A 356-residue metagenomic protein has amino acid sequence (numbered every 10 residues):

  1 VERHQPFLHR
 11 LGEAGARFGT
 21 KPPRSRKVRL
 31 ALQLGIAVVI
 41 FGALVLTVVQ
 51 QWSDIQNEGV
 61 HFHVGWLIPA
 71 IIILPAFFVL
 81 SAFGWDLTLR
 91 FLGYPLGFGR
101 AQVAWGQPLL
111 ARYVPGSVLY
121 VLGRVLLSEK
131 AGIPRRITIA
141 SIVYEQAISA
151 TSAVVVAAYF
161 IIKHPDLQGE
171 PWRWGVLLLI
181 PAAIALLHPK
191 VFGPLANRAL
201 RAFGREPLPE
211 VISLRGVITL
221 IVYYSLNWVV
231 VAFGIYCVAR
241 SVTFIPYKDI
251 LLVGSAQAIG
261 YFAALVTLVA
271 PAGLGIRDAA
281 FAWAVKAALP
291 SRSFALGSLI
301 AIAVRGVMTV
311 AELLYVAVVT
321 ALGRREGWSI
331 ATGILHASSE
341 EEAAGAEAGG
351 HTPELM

Functional and structural regions predicted by a protein language model:
V1-G106, I161-L265, A288-M356: Predominantly cytoplasmic-facing regulatory/coupling regions of multi-pass membrane proteins
F98-V103, S117-L122, E129-Q146, S291-A303: Membrane-interface alpha-helices at helix entry/exit sites of multi-pass transporters
Q107-V114, A258-D278: Transmembrane alpha-helix interface/packing and boundary motifs in multi-pass membrane proteins, characterized by
L110-P115, E129, I139-A157, A263 (+1 more regions): Membrane-embedded alpha-helical segments of transport systems, primarily multispan ion/solute transporters
V118-A131, V269-K286: Re-entrant/interfacial helical elements at transmembrane boundaries that shape and gate the permeation pathway
V121-L122, V155, F281-A284, A311 (+1 more regions): Generic hydrophobic alpha-helical membrane-span motif
